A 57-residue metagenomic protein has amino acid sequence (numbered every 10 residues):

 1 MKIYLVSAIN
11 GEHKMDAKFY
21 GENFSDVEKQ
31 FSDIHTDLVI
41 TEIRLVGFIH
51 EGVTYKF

Functional and structural regions predicted by a protein language model:
M1-M15: Short aromatic-glycine-(Arg/Gly/Cys) micro-motifs in beta-strand/loop hairpins
V6-A8, K18-Y20, T54: Short linear proline/tyrosine/threonine-rich motifs used for host-factor recruitment and membrane trafficking/assembly
H13-N23: A short, exposed loop/beta-hairpin motif centered on an aromatic-Gly-Thr core
D33-F57: Short, mixed-charge low-complexity intrinsically disordered segments
